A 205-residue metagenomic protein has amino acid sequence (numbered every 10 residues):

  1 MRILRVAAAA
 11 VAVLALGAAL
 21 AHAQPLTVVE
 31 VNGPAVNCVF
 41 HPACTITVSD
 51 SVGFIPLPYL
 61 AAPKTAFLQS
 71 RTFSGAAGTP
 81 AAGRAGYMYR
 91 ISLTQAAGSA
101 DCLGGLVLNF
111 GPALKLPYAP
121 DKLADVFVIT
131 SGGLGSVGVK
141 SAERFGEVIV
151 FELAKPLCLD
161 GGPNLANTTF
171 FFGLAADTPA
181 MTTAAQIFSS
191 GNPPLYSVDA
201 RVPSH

Functional and structural regions predicted by a protein language model:
M1-R5: Positively charged n-region of N-terminal signal peptides that target proteins for export
A7-G17: Bacterial N-terminal signal peptides
A19-A23: Sec/Tat signal peptide C-region and signal peptidase I cleavage site
Q24-H205: Extracellular or exported targeting regions of proteins
